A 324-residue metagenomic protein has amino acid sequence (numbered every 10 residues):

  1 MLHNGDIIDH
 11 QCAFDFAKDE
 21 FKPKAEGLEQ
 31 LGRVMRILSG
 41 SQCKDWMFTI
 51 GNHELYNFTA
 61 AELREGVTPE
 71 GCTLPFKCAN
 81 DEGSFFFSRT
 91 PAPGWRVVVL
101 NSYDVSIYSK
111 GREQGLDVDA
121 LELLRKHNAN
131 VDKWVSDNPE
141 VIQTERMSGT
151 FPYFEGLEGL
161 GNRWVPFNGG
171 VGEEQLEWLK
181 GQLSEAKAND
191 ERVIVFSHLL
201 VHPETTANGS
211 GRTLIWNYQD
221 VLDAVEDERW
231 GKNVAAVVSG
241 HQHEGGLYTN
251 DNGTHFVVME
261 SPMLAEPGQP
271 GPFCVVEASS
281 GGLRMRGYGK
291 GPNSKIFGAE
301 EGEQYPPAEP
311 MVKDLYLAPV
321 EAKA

Functional and structural regions predicted by a protein language model:
M1-H10: Active-site metal-binding motif and surrounding structural segment of the metallo-beta-lactamase
N4, Q182-T205: Short acidic, glycine-rich surface-loop motifs adjacent to enzyme active sites
G5-D6, G51-N52, L100, H198 (+1 more regions): Active-site glycine-centered loops adjacent to acidic/histidine catalytic or metal-binding residues that shape
I8-D9, E54, R96, V201 (+1 more regions): Short active-site segment of divalent metal-dependent hydrolases/proteases that encodes the spacing between
H10-C12, F16-A17, H202-T205, G246: Short, solvent-exposed loop/turn segments at secondary-structure junctions
C12-K187, N217-N233, T249-S279, P307 (+1 more regions): Extended active-site neighborhood of metal-dependent phosphoesterases/phosphodiesterases
V195-V201, A235-G245: Histidine-centered catalytic micro-motifs
E277-A324: A short C-terminal boundary segment appended to hydrolase-like catalytic domains
